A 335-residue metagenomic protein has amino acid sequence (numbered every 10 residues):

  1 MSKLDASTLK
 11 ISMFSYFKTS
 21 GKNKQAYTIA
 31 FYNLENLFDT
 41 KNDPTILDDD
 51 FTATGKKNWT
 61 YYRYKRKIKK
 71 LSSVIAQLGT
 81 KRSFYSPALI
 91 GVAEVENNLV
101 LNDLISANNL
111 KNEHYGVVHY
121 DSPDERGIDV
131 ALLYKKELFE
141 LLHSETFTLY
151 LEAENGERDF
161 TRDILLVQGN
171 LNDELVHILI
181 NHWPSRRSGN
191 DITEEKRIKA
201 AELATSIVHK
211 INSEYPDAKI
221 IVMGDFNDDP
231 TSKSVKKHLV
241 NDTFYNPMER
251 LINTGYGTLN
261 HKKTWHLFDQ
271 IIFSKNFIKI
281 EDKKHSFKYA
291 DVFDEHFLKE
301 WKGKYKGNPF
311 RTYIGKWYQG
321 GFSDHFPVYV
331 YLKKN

Functional and structural regions predicted by a protein language model:
L4-N108, H114, V118-P123, I128 (+3 more regions): N-terminal, active-site-proximal structural segment of metallo-dependent hydrolase catalytic domains
I11-G21, K210-A218, D228-N335: Metal-dependent phosphoester-hydrolase catalytic domains
T28-N36, K56, H143, L175-S185: Active-site-proximal beta-strand elements of phosphoester/diester hydrolases
I29-L34, K67, L71, L78-L101 (+5 more regions): Active-site beta-strand/loop signature of hydrolases that rely on acidic residues for catalysis
P44-D48, T52, E174-K196: Active-site His/acidic residue clusters
Y61-K69, V95-E96, D191-K199, D229 (+1 more regions): Soluble non-cytosolic domains of exported or imported proteins
L89, V95-L175: Structured beta-strand-rich core segments of catalytic domains in phosphoester-bond hydrolases
L99-V100, R126-G127, R187-N190, D229-K233 (+1 more regions): Extracytoplasmic/secreted cell-surface and envelope-processing proteins
